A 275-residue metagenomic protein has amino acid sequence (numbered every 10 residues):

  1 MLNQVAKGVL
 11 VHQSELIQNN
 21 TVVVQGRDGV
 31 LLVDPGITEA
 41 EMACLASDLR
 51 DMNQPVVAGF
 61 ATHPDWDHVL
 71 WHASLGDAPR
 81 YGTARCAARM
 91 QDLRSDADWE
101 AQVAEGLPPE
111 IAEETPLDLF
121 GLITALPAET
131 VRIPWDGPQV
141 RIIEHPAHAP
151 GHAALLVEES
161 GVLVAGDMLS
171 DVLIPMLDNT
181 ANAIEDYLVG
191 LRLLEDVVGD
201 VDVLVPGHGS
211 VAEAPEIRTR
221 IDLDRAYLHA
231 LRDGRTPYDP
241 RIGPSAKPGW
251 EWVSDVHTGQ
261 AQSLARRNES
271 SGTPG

Functional and structural regions predicted by a protein language model:
M1-S47, D51, A154-D167: Conserved beta-strand hairpin/beta-sheet module of binuclear metal-dependent hydrolase folds, prominently
Q4, D51, A88-I143, E159 (+2 more regions): Metallo-beta-lactamase
R27-D28, Q54-P55, L75-P79, E158-S160 (+1 more regions): Short glycine/proline-enriched coil/turn segments at helix->beta-strand junctions
V30-L31, I37-E39, Q139-P146, P150-R220 (+1 more regions): Metallo-beta-lactamase
A40-R85: Active-site metal-binding motif and surrounding structural segment of the metallo-beta-lactamase
D67-H68, A88, V211-A214: Short, active-site-adjacent cap segments at secondary-structure transitions
W71-S74, L93-S95, L177, E216-T219: Short amphipathic alpha-helical segments
R192-V203, S210-G275: Accessory terminal helices/loops
